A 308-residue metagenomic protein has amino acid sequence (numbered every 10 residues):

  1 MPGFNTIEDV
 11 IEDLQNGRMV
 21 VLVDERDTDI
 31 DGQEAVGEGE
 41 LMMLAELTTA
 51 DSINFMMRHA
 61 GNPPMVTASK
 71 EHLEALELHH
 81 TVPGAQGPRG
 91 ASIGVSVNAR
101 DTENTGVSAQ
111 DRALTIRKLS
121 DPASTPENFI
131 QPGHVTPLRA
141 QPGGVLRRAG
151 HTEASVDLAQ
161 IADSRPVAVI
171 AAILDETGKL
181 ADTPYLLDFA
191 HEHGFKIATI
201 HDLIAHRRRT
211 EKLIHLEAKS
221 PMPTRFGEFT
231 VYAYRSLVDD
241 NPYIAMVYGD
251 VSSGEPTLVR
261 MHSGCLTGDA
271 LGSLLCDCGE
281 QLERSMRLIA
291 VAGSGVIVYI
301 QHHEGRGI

Functional and structural regions predicted by a protein language model:
M1-I308: Catalytic domains of riboflavin
